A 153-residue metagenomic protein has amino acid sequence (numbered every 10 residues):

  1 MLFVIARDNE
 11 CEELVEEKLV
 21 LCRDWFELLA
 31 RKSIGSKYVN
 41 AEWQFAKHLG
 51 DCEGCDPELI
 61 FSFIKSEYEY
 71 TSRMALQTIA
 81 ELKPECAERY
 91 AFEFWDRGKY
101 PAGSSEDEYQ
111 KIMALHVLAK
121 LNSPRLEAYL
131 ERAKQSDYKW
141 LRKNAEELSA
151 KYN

Functional and structural regions predicted by a protein language model:
M1-L21, K32, N40-E53, S62 (+3 more regions): Structural detector for internal amphipathic alpha-helices that build alpha-solenoid repeat scaffolds
L21-G35, E53-K65, P84-Y100, S123-Q135: Amphipathic alpha-helical scaffolding segments comprising HEAT/armadillo-like alpha-solenoid repeats
K37-Y38, E67-Y70, G98-K99, E106-D107 (+1 more regions): Short inter-helical turns and helix N-cap capping residues of alpha-solenoid HEAT/ARM repeat scaffolds
F92-A114: Short, positively charged, low-complexity/disordered linker segments
Y129-E131, L141, K151: Acidic/negatively charged segments and metal-coordination signatures
K134-E146: Short glycine/proline-enriched turn or capping motifs at secondary-structure junctions
